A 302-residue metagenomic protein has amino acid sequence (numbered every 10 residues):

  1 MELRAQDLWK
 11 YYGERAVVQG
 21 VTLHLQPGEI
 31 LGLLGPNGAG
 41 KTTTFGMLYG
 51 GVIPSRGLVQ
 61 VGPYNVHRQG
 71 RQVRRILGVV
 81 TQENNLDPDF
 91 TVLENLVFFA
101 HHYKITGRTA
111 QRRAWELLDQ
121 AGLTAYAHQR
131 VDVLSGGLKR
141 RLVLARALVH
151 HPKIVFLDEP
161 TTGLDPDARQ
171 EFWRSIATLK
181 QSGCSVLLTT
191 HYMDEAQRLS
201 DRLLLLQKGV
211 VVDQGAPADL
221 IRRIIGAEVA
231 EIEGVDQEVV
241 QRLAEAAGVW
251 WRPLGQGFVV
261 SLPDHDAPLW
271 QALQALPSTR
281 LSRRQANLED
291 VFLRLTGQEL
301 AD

Functional and structural regions predicted by a protein language model:
G57-R68, Q72-V73: Conserved ABC transporter NBD signature motif
V97, H101, R108-Y126: Conserved ABC ATPase "signature" region
R130-G137: Conserved ABC ATPase signature
H151: Conserved catalytic motifs of ABC-family nucleotide-binding domains
V155-D158: Catalytic Walker B motif of ABC-type/P-loop ATPase nucleotide-binding domains
W173-P263: ABC transporter nucleotide-binding domain
